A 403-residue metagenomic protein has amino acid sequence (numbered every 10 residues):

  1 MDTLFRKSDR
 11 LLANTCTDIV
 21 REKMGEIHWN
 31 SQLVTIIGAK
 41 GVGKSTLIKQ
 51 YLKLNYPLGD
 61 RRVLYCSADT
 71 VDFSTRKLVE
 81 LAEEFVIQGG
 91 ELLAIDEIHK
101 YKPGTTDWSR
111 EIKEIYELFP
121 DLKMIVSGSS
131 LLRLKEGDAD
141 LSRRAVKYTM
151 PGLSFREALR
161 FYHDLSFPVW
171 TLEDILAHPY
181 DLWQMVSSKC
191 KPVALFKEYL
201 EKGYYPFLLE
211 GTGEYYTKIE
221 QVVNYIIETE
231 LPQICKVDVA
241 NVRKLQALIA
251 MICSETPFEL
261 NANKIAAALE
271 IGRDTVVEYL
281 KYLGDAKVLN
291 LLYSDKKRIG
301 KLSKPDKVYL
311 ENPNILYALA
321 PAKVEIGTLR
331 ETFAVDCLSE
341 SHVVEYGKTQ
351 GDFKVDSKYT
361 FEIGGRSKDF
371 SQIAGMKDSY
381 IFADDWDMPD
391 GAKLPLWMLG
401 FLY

Functional and structural regions predicted by a protein language model:
M1-T17, G41, K53-L54, A68 (+2 more regions): A cross-kingdom feature that marks ATP-driven nucleic-acid transaction machinery
D2-K7, R160-P313, Y317: Interdomain hinge/linker elements that couple catalytic modules in large macromolecular machines
I36: Hydrophobic anchor at the beta1->P-loop junction of P-loop NTPases
K44-S45: Conserved lysine of the Walker
D60-G89, T106: Short glycine-rich substrate-engagement loop in P-loop NTPases that contacts/grips substrate
V86-W108: Conserved P-loop NTPase "ATPase switch" module shared by AAA+ and STAND
A94-I95, D121-S129, T149: Structural recognition of the conserved hydrophobic beta-strand(s) that form the central parallel beta-sheet of P-loop
L132-K147, Y162-H163: Short regulatory helix/loop adjacent to the ATP-binding pocket of P-loop NTPases
